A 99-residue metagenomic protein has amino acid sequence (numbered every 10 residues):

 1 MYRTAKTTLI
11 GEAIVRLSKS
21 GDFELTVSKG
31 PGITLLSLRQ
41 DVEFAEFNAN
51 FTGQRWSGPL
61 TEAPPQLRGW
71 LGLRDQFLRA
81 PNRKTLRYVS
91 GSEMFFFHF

Functional and structural regions predicted by a protein language model:
M1-L35: Post-signal-peptide N-terminal segment of Sec-exported extracytoplasmic proteins
K6-T8, P31, F51-G53, S90-M94: Glycine-centered tight beta-turn/hairpin loop motif at sheet-sheet or coil-to-beta transitions
T8, I14-R16, S37, E46 (+3 more regions): Ser/Thr- (and often Asn-) enriched beta-sheet segments in non-cytosolic proteins
L17-D22, R39-F44, P81-R83, F99: Short, solvent-exposed coil/turn segments at beta-strand boundaries
D22-G72: An acidic-aromatic
Q54-F99: C-terminal low-complexity, charged extensions that often adopt amphipathic alpha-helices
